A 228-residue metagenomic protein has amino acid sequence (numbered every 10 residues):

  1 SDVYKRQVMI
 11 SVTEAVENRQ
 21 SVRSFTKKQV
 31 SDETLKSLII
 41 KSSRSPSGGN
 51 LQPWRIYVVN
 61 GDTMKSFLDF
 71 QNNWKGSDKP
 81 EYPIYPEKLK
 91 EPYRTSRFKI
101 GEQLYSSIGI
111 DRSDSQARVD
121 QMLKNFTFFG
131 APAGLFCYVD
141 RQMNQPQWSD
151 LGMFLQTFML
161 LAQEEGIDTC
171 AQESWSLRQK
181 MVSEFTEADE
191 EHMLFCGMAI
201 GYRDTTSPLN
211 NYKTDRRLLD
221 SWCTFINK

Functional and structural regions predicted by a protein language model:
S1-Y4: Short, small-residue-biased leader/transition segments that mark boundaries at the very start of proteins
R6-K228: Acidic, surface-exposed loops and disordered segments
